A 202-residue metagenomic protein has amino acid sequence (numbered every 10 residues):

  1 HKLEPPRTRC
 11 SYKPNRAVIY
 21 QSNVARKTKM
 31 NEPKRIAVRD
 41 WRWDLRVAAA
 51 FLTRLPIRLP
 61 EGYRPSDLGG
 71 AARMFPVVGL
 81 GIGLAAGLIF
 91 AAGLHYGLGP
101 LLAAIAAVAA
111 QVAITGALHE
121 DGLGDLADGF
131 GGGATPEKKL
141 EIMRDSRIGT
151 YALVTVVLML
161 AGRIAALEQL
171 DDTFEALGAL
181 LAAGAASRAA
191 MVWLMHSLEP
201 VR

Functional and structural regions predicted by a protein language model:
L3-P5, P14, S22: Cationic, low-complexity basic patches in intrinsically disordered or flexible, solvent-exposed regions
T8, Y20-G116, F130-L140, D145-R202: Hydrophobic alpha-helical transmembrane segments
D121: Glycine/small-residue-rich loop that forms an oxyanion/phosphate-binding "nest" at active or ligand-binding sites
